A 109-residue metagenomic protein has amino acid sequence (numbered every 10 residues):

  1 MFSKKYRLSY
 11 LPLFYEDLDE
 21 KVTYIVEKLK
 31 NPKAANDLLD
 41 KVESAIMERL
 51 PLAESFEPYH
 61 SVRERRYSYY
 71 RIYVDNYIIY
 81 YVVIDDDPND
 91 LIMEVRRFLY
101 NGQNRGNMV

Functional and structural regions predicted by a protein language model:
M1-E43: Arg/Lys-rich, positively charged N-terminal/basic patches that mediate binding to nucleic acids
F2, P58, D86-N89: Inter-domain helical "communication" segments and dimerization helices that couple sensory or membrane-embedded modules
I25, L29, A53-E54, G102: A general structural signal marking secondary-structure boundaries and capping sites
A34, L38, E64-R65, D86: Solvent-exposed interaction patches of small proteins and small membrane subunits
V42, R49-L50, Y81, V95: Conserved short aromatic-hydrophobic micro-motifs
S44-Y73: A short, surface-exposed loop/turn module that caps and links secondary-structure elements
Y70-V109: Enriched for short, Lys/Arg-rich terminal
